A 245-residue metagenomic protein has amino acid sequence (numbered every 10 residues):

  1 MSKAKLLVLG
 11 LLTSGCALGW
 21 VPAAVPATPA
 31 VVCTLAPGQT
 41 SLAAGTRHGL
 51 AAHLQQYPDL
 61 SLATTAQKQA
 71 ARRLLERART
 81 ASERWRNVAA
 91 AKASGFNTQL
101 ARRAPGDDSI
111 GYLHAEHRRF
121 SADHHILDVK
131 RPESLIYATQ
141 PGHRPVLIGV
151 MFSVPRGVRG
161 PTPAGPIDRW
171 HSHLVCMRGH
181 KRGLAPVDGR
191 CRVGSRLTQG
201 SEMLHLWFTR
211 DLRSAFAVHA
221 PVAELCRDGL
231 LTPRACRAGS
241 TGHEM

Functional and structural regions predicted by a protein language model:
M1-V8: Bacterial N-terminal signal peptides that target proteins for export
V8-A17: Bacterial N-terminal signal peptides
T13, A23-A24, E133: A generic alpha-helix preference that emphasizes hydrophobic side chains
G19, A24-A27: Boundary at the C-terminal end of the N-terminal hydrophobic targeting segment
T28-M245: Primary mode marks residue(s) on the alpha4-beta5-alpha5 output face of response regulator receiver
